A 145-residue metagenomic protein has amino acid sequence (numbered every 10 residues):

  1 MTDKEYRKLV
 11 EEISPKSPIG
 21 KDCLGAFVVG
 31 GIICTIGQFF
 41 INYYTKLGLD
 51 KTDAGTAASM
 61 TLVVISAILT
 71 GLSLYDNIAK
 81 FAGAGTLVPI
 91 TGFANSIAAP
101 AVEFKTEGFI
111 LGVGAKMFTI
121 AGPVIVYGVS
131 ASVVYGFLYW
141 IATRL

Functional and structural regions predicted by a protein language model:
M1-R7: Short, charged cytosolic
K8-D22, E107-K116: Cytosolic juxtamembrane amphipathic/interface segments immediately preceding and feeding into a transmembrane helix
D22-L47: Short, contiguous, helix-prone interaction/anchoring segments in small proteins
V29, I33-G37, L62-L69, Y127 (+2 more regions): Alpha-helical transmembrane segments in multi-pass membrane proteins
G48-S66: Loop-to-helix transition at the N-terminal end of transmembrane alpha-helices
L74-F109: Mid-chain, well-packed structural core segment of small domains
G114-S130: Individual transmembrane alpha-helices with interfacial aromatic-anchor signatures
V134-L145: Juxtamembrane boundary at the C-terminal end of a transmembrane helix
